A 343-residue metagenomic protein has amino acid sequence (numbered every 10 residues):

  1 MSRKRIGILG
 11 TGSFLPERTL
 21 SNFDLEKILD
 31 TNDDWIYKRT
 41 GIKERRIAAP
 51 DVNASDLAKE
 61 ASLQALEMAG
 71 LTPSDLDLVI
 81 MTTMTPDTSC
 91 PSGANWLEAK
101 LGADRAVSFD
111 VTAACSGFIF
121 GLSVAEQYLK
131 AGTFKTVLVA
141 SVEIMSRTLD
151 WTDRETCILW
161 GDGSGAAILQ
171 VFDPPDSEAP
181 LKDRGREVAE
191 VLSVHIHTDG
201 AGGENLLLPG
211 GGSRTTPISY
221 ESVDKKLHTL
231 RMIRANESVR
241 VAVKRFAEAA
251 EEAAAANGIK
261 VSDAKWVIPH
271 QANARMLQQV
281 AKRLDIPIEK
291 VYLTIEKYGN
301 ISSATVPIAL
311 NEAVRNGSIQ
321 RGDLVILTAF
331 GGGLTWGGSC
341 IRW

Functional and structural regions predicted by a protein language model:
M1-P50, D153-R240, K244, E248: Condensing-enzyme catalytic core mediating Claisen C-C bond formation in acyl metabolism
I8-G10, I36, A65, V79 (+8 more regions): Buried hydrophobic positions in well-ordered alpha/beta secondary-structure cores of metabolic enzymes
S13-F14, T82-T88, A113-F118, S141-S146 (+3 more regions): Acidic, glycine-rich active-site loops and adjacent beta-strand->loop/helix elements that engage anionic groups
Y37-D56, M84-V137, A281-A309: Conserved catalytic cysteine-centered active-site region of acyl-thioester-dependent Claisen-condensing enzymes
A61-D77, A249-K265, A313-S318: Phosphate/pyrophosphate-binding loops at sites that engage ATP/ADP/AMP, CoA/4′-phosphopantetheine, polyphosphate
D77-M84, V267-I268: Short glycine-rich or small-residue beta-strand-to-loop segments that form or flank ligand, phosphate, metal/Fe-S
Y128-S164: Flexible, glycine-rich active-site loops centered on histidine and acidic residues that chelate a metal or position
I308-T328, G337-W343: Catalytic phosphate/nucleotide-handling subdomain of diverse soluble enzymes
